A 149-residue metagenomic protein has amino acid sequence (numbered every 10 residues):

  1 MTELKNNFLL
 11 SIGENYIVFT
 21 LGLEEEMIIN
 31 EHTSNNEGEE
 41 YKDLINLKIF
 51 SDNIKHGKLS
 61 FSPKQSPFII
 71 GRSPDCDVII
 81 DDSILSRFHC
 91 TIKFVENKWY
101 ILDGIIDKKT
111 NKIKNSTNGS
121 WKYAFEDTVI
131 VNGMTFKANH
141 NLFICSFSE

Functional and structural regions predicted by a protein language model:
M1-I12, S62-N139: Forkhead-associated
T2-D81, I144-E149: Intrinsically disordered, low-complexity acidic Ser/Thr-rich regulatory segments
